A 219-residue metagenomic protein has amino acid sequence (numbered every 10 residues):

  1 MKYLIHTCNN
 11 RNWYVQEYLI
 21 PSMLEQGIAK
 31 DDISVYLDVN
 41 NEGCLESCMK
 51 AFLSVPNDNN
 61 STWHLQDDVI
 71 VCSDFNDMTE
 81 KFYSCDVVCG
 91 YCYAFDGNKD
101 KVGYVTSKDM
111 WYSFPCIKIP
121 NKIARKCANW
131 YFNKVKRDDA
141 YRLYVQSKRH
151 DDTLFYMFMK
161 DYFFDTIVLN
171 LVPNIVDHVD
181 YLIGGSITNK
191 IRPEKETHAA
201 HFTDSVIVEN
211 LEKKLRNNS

Functional and structural regions predicted by a protein language model:
M1-L65, V69-S219: An acidic/histidine-cluster motif and surrounding catalytic segment that typifies divalent-metal-assisted enzyme active
